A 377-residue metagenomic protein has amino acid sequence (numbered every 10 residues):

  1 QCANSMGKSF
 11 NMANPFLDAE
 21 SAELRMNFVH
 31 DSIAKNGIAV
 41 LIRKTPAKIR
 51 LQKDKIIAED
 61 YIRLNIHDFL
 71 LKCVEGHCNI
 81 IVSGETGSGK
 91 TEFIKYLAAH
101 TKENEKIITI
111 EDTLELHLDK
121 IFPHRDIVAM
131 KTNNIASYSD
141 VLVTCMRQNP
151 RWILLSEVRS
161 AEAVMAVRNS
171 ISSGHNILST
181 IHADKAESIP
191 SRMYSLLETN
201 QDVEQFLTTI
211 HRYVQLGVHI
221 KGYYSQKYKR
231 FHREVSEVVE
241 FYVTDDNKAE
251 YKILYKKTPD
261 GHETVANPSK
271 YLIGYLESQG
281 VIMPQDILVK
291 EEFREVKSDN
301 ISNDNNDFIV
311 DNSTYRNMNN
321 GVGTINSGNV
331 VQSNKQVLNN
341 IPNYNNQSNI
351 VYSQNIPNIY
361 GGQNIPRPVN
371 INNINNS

Functional and structural regions predicted by a protein language model:
Q1-G76: P-loop NTP-binding catalytic core
H77-I80, Y96-T209: Switch/coupling sub-region of P-loop NTPases
G84: The Walker A (P-loop) glycine that initiates the GxxxxGKT/S ATP-binding motif of P-loop NTPases
G87: Walker A (P-loop) phosphate-binding loop of P-loop NTPases
K90: Conserved lysine of the Walker
F93: Hydrophobic positions on the alpha1 helix immediately C-terminal to the Walker A/P-loop
T209-E237: Helical/strand "switch-coupling" subdomains that flank nucleotide/phosphate-binding cores, especially in P-loop NTPases
R230-S377: NTP-binding/hydrolysis catalytic cores, primarily Walker-type P-loop NTPases
